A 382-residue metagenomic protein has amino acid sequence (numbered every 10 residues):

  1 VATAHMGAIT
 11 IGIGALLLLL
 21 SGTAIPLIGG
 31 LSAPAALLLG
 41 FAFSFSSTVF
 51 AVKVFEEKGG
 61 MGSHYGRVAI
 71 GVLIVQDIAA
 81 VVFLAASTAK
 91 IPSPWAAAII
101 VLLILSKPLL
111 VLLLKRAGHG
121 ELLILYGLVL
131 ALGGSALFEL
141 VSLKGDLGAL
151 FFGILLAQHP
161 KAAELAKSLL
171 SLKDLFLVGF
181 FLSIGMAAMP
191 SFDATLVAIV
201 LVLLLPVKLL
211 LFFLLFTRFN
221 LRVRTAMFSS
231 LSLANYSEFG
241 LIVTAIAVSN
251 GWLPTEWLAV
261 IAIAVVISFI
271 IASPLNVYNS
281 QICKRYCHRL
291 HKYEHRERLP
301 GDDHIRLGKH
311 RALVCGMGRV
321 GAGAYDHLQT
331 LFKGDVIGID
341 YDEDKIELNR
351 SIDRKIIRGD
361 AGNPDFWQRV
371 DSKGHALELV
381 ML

Functional and structural regions predicted by a protein language model:
V1-C315, R319, Y325, K355 (+1 more regions): Transmembrane helical cores of multi-pass secondary ion antiporters/exchangers
H304-L382: Structured cytosolic domains appended to multi-pass membrane proteins
